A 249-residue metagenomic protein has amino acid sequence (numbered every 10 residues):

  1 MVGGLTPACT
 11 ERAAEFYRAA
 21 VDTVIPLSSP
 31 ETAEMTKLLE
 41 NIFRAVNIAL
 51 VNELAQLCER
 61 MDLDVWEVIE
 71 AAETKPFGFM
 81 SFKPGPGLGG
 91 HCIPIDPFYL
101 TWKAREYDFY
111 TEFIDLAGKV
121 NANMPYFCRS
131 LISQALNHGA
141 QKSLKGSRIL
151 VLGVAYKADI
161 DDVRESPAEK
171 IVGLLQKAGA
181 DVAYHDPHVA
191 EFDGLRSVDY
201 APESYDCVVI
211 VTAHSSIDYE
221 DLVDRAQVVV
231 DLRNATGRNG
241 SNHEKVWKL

Functional and structural regions predicted by a protein language model:
M1-L249: Structural/interface elements that position substrates and couple domains in central-metabolism enzymes
